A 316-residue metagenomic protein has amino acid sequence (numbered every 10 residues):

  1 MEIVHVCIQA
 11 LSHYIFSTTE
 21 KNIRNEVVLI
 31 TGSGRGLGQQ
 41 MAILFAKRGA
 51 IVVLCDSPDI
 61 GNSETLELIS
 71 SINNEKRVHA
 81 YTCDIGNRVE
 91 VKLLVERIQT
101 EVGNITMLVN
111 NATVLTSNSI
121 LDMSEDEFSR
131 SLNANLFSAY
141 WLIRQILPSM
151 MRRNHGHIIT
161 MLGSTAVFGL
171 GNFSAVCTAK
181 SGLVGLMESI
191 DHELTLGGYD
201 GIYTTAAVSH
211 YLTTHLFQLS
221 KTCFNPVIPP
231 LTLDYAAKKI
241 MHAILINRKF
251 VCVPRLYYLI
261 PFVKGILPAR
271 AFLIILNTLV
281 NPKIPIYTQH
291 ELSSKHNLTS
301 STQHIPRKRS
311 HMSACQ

Functional and structural regions predicted by a protein language model:
M1-N25, I274-Q316: Non-catalytic terminal and boundary segments that flank Rossmann-like NAD(P)-dependent oxidoreductase
H13-V53: Canonical Rossmann dinucleotide-binding motif of NAD(H)/NADP(H)-dependent dehydrogenases/reductases, specifically
R48-E64: Conserved glycine-rich Rossmann-like NAD(P)H-binding loop of the short-chain dehydrogenase/reductase
D59-I60, Y81-L93, E125: The beta1-alpha1 cofactor-binding region of Rossmann-like NAD(H)/NADP(H)-dependent oxidoreductases
S119-I120, E127-S129: Substrate-binding pocket helix/loop in short-chain dehydrogenase/reductase
I143, A179: Active-site helix of classical SDR
E193-Y257: SDR active-site lid
